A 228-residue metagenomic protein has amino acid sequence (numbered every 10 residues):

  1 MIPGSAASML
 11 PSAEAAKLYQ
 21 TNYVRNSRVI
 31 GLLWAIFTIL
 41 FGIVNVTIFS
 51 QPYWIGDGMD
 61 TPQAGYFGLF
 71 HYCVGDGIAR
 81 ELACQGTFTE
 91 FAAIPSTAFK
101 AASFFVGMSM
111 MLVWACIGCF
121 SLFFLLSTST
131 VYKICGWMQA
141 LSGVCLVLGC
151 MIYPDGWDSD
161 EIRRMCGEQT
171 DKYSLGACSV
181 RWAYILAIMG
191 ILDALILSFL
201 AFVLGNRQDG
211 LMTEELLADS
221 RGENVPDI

Functional and structural regions predicted by a protein language model:
M1-P62, F67, K172-S174, I191-I228: Intrinsically disordered terminal tails
Y19, Y23-L33, F91-F104, F124-I134 (+1 more regions): Membrane-interfacial loop-to-transmembrane-helix junctions in polytopic alpha-helical membrane proteins
I30-L40, A98-A115, I134-L148, S179 (+1 more regions): Physicochemical signature of membrane-embedded alpha-helices that form the seven-helix bundle of GPCRs, emphasizing
G42, M110-F124, C150-W157, I188-Q208: Cytoplasm-facing ends of alpha-helical transmembrane segments in multi-pass membrane proteins
I48-G58, L122-K133, I152-I162, C166 (+1 more regions): Juxtamembrane transmembrane-helix termini
Q51-S103: A surface-exposed beta-alpha-beta supersecondary segment
L112-D158, D219-I228: Hydrophobic alpha-helical transmembrane segments of integral membrane proteins
L148-A183: Juxtamembrane loop segments immediately following a transmembrane helix
